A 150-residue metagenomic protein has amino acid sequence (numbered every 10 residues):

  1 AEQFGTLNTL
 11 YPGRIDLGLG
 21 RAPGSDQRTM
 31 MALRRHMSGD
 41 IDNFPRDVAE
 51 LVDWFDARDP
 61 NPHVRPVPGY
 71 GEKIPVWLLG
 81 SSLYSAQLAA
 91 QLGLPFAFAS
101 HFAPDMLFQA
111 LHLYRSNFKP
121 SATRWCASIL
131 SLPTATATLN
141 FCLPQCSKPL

Functional and structural regions predicted by a protein language model:
A1-D56, F96, P104: Flexible, glycine-rich active-site loops centered on histidine and acidic residues that chelate a metal or position
L7, A89, L139: Conserved, mostly hydrophobic/aromatic
R14-G18, P75-W77, P95-A97, S121-W125: Structural preference for beta-strand elements that scaffold enzyme active sites
G20-G24, S81, H101, I129-S131: Active-site beta-loop-alpha junctions enriched in small/polar residues
R28-A32, A90, A137: Short aromatic-enriched loop/helix-cap "lid" or pocket-rim segments at secondary-structure transitions that line
M37-R65, M106-L150: An alpha-helical appendage that flanks or caps ligand/catalytic pockets
Y70-G80, P133: Active-site mouth loops of central-metabolism enzymes
A86-F102, A110-L111: A conserved active-site cap/scaffold subdomain adjacent to cofactor or substrate pockets
